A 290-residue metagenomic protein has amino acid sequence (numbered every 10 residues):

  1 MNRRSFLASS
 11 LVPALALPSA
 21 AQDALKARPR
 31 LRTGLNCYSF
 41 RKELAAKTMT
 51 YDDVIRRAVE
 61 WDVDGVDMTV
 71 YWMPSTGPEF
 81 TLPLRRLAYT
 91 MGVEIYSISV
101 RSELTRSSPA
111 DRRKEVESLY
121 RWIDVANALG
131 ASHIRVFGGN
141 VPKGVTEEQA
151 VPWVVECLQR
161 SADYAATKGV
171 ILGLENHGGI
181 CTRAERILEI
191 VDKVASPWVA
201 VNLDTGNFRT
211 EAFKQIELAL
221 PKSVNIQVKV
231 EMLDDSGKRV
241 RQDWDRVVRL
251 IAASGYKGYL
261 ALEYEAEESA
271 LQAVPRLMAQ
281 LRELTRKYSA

Functional and structural regions predicted by a protein language model:
R3-G34, S39-D62, C181-A290: Histidine-acidic metal/acid-base catalytic patches
S10-L15, Q22-R28, D53, R85-S97 (+3 more regions): Active-site acidic/histidine proton-transfer and metal-coordination neighborhood in alpha/beta enzyme cores
D64-G65, E94, S132, I171 (+2 more regions): Residue-level detector of anion-binding/catalytic polar loops
D67, S97-S99, R135, Q227 (+1 more regions): Conserved beta-strand positions in the central sheet of alpha/beta enzyme cores
D67-R86, G139-V145: Glycine-rich, proline-tolerant flexible connector loops at the mouths of alpha/beta enzymes
D67-V70, L172-N176, N202-D204, A261-E263: Short catalytic-loop micro-motif centered on adjacent basic/acidic residues
M73-T76, P142, G179, N207-F208 (+1 more regions): Glycine-/small-residue-rich active-site loops that bind phosphorylated ligands and cofactors
T76-L82, P109-R112, T146-E147, A270-A273: Metal-dependent catalytic neighborhoods of phosphoester/phosphodiester hydrolases
